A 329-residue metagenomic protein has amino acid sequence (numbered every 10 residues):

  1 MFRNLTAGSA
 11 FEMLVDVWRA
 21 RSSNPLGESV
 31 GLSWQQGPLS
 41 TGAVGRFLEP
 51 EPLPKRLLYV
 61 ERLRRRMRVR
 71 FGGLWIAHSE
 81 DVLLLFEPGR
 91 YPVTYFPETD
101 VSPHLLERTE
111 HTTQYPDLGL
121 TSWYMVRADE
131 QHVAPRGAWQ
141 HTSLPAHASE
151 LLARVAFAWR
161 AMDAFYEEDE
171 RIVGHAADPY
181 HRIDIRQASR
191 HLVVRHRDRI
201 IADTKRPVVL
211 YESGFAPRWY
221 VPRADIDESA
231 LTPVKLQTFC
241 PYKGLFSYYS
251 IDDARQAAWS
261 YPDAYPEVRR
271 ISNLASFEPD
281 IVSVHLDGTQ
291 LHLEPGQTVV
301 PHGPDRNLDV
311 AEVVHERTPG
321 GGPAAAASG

Functional and structural regions predicted by a protein language model:
F2-G329: Terminal leader/tail segments of proteins
